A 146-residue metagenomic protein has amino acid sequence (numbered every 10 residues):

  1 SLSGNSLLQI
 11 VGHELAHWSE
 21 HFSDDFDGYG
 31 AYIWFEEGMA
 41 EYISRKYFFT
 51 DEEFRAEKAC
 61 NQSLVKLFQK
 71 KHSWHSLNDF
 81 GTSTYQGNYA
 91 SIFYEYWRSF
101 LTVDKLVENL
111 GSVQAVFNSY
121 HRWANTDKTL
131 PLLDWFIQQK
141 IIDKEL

Functional and structural regions predicted by a protein language model:
S1-V11, D25-A31: Short pre-active-site segment immediately N-terminal to the catalytic Zn-binding motif
L8, G12, Y32, E36 (+2 more regions): Hydrophobic (often cysteine-bearing) scaffold residues that line and stabilize catalytic clefts of nucleotide/cofactor
L8-L15, K66-N78: A structural motif
Q9-F22, E37, E41, R45: Active-site recognition of the HExxH zinc-binding catalytic motif
F22, Y42, K46-T50, K105-N109: Active-site catalytic microenvironments for nucleophilic, acid-base chemistry
D25, E53-F54, V113: Surface-exposed helix-capping loop/turn segments at secondary-structure junctions
G30-H72: Post-HExxH zinc-binding segment in Zn-dependent metallohydrolases
S73-L146: Pan-zinc metallopeptidase signature
